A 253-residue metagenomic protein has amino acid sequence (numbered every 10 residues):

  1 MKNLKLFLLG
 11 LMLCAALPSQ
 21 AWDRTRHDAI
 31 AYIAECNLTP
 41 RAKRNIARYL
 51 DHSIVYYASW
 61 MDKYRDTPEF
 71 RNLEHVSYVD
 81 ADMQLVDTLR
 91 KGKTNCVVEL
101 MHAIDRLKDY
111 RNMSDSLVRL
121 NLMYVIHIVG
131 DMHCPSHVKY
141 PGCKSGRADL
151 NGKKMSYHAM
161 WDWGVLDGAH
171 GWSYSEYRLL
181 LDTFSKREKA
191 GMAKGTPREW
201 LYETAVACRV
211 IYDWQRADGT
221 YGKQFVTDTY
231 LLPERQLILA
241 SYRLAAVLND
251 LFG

Functional and structural regions predicted by a protein language model:
M1-L8: Bacterial N-terminal signal peptides that target proteins for export
L11-S19: Hydrophobic h-region of N-terminal signal peptides that target proteins for export in Gram-negative bacteria
P18-I128, P135-G253: N-terminal, motif-rich segments that launch catalysis or mediate targeting to/interaction with membranes, typified by
